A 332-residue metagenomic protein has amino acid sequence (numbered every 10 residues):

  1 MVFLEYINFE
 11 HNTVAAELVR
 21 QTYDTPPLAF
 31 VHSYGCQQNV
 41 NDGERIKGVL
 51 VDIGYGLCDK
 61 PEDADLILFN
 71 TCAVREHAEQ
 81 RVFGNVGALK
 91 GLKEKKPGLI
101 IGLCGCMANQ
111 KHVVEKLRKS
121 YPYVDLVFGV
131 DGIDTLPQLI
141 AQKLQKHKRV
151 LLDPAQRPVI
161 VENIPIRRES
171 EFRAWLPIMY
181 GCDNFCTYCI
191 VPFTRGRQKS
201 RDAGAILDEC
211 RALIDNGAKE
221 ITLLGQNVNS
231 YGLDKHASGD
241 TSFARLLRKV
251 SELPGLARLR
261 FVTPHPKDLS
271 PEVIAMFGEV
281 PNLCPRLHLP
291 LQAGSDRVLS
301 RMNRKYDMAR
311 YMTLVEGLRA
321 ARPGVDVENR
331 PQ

Functional and structural regions predicted by a protein language model:
M1-G232, E272, F277, L287 (+1 more regions): Proteins enriched for Cys/Gly/acidic motifs involved in redox and nucleic-acid/cofactor modification
Y34, F185, C189-G196, R258-K267 (+3 more regions): Conserved strand-turn element in the central/C-terminal portion of the radical SAM core barrel that lines
A108-N109, G225-H236, L269-E272, L291-N303 (+1 more regions): Flexible glycine/acidic-rich beta-alpha junction loops that bind and position SAM and/or redox cofactors in anaerobic
Y121, L253-P254, V280: Acidic-histidine catalytic/liganding microenvironments
V124, L256, L283-C284: Core-facing hydrophobic residues within beta-strands of well-ordered domains
A174, I221, L259, P285-L287 (+1 more regions): Hydrophobic faces of well-ordered beta-strands that scaffold small-molecule active sites in alpha/beta enzyme cores
H236-R248, P271-P285: Short, electropositive alpha-helical surface patch
G239-R258, Y311-R322: Alpha-helix-loop-beta-strand connector modules within alpha/beta enzyme cores
